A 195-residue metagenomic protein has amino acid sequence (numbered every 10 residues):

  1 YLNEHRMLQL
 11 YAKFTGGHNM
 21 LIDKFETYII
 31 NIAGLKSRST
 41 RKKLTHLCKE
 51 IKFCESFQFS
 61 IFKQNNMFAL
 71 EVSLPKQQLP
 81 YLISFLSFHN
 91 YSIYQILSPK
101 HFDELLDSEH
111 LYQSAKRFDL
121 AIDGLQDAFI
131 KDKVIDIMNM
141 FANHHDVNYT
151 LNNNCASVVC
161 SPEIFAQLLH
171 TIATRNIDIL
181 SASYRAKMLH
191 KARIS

Functional and structural regions predicted by a protein language model:
L21-K36, E109-Q126: Short glycine-/aliphatic-rich beta-strand segments at the starts of folded cytosolic domains
A33-E55, D123-N143: Short amphipathic alpha-helix segments
K43-C48, L82-H89, D132-N139, L168-R175: Short amphipathic alpha-helices in soluble, non-transmembrane regions that often serve as interface/regulatory elements
Q58-N66, H145-N153: RNA-recognition motif
N66-L74, N153-C160: A generic structural motif
S73-L79, H89, D127, C160-F165: Helix N-cap motif at beta-to-alpha junctions
S87-S114, I164-S195: C-terminal coupling/interaction segments
